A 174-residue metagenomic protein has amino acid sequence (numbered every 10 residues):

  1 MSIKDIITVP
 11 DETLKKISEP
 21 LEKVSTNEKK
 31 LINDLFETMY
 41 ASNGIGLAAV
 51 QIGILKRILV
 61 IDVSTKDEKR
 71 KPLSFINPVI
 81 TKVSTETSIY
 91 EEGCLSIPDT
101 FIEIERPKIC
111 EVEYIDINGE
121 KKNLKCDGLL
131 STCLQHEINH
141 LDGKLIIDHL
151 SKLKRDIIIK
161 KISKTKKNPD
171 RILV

Functional and structural regions predicted by a protein language model:
M1-V174: Positively charged
